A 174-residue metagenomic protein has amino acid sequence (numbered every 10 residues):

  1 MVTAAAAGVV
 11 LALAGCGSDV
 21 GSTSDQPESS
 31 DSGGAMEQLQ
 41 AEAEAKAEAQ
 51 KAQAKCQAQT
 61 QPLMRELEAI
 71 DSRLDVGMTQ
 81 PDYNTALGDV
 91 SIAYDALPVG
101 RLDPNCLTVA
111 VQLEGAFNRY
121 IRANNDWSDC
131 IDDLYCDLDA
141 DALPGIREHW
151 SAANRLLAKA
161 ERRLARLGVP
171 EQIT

Functional and structural regions predicted by a protein language model:
M1-A5: Bacterial N-terminal signal peptides that target proteins for export
A6-V10: Hydrophobic alpha-helical membrane segments, chiefly transmembrane helices and signal peptide h-regions, characterized
A12-G15: C-terminal motif of bacterial Sec signal peptides marking the signal peptidase cleavage site
G17-P27: Bacterial lipoprotein signal-peptidase II cleavage site
E28-K46: N-terminal, intrinsically disordered, polar/charged segments of Gram-positive cell-envelope systems that serve as
E42-T174: Alpha-helical segments in soluble extracytoplasmic regions
